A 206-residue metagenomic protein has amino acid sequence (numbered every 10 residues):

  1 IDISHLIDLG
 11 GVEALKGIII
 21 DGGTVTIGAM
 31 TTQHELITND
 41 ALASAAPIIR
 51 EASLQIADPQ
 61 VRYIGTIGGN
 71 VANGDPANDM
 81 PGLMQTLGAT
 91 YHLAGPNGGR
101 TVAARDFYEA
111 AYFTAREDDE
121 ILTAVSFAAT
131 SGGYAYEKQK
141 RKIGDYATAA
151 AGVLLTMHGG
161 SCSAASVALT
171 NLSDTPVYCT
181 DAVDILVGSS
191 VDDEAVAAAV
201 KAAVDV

Functional and structural regions predicted by a protein language model:
I1-V206: C-terminal structural segment of proteins
